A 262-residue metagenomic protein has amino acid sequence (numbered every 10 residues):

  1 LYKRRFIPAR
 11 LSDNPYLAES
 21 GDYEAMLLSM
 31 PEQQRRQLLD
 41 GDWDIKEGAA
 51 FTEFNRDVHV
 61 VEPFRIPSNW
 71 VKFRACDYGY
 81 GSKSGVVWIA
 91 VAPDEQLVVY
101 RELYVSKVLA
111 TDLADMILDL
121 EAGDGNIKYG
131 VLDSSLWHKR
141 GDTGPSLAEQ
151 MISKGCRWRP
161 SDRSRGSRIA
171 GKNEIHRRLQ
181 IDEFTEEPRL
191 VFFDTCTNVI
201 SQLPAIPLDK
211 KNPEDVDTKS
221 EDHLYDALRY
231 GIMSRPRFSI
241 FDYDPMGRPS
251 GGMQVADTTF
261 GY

Functional and structural regions predicted by a protein language model:
L1-E19: Replace "adjacent to P-loop NTPase cores in ATP/GTP-dependent enzymes" with "adjacent to NTP-binding cores
R5-A9, R74, V131: Hydrophobic/aromatic beta-strand patches that form the interior of the parallel beta-sheet core in alpha/beta enzyme
I7-A9, L39, S161: Hydrophobic residues at beta-strand termini and immediately following loops that shape nucleotide-binding pockets
N14-C76: ATPase catalytic-site recognition across NTP-hydrolyzing enzymes
R74-S84: Short acidic, Gly/Ser-rich segments with clustered Asp/Glu that frequently serve as metal-coordination loops in enzyme
S84-I89, R229: Short beta-strand scaffold segments in enzyme catalytic cores
V87, P93-D217, P236-Y262: Mg2+-dependent endonuclease catalytic cores in nucleic-acid-processing enzymes, primarily RNase H-like
H223-R235: Stable alpha-helical structural segments in soluble proteins, enriched in small hydrophobic residues
